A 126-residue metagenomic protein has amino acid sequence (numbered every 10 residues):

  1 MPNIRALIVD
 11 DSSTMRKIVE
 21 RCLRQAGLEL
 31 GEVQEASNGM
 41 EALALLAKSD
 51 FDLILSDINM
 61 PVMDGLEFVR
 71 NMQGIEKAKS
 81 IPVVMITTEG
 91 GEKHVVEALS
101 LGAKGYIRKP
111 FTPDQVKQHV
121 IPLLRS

Functional and structural regions predicted by a protein language model:
S13-Q34: Two-component/phosphorelay signaling modules centered on CheY-like receiver
E35-L53: Acidic, metal-coordinating helix/loop segments flanking the phosphotransfer/catalytic sites of two-component signaling
D57, T87: Active-site residues of response regulator receiver
M60: Receiver (REC) domain active-site loop signature in two-component systems and cognate sites in sensor histidine kinases
F111-I121: C-terminal output helix
